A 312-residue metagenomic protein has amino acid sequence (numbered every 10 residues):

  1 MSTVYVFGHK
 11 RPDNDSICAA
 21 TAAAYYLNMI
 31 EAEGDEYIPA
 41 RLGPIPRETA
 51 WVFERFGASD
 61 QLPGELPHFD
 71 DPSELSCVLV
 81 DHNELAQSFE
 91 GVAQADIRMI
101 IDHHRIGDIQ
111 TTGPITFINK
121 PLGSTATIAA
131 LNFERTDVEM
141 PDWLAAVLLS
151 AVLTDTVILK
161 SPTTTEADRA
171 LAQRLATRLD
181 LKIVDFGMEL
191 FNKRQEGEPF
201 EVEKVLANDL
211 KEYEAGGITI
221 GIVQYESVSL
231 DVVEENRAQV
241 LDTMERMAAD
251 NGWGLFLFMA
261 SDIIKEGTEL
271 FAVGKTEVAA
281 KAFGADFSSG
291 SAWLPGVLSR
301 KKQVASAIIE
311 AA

Functional and structural regions predicted by a protein language model:
M1-A312: Replace "Mg2+/Mn2+-dependent" with "divalent metal-dependent
